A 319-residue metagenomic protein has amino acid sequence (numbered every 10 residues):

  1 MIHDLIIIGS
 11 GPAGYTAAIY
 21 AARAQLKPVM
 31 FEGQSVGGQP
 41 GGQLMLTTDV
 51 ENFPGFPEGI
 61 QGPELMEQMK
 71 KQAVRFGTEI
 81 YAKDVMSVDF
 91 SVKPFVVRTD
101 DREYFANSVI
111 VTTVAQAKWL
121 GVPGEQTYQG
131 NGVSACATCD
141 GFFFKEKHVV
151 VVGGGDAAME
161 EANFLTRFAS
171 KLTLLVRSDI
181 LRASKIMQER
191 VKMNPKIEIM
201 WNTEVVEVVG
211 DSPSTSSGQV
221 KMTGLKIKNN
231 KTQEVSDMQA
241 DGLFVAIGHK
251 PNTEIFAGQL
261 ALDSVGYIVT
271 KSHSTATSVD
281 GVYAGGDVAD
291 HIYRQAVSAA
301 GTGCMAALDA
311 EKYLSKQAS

Functional and structural regions predicted by a protein language model:
M1-I8, A24, V29-G37, L46 (+5 more regions): FAD-binding core/adjacent interface of flavoenzyme oxidoreductases
H3-F76, M159-K185, D263: Beta1-alpha1 glycine-rich phosphate/pyrophosphate-binding loop at the start of Rossmann-like nucleotide-binding domains
G9-G14, V114, G153-G155, G286: Conserved phosphate-binding and hydrolysis motifs of nucleotide-dependent enzymes
T16, W119-L120, M159-A162, R182 (+3 more regions): Glycine/Thr-rich phosphate-binding loops of Rossmann-like dinucleotide-binding domains
A73-S91, V97, Y104, R167-S272 (+1 more regions): A Rossmann-like FAD-binding core segment of flavoenzymes
E103-N107, V111-I199: Predominantly flavin-linked oxidoreductase catalytic cores and closely associated redox partners
G121, T127-F143, S217, I247-Y293 (+2 more regions): FAD-site-proximal beta/loop scaffold in flavoenzymes
N163, A299-S319: Internal hydrophobic alpha-helix adjacent to the cofactor/substrate pocket in enzyme cavities
